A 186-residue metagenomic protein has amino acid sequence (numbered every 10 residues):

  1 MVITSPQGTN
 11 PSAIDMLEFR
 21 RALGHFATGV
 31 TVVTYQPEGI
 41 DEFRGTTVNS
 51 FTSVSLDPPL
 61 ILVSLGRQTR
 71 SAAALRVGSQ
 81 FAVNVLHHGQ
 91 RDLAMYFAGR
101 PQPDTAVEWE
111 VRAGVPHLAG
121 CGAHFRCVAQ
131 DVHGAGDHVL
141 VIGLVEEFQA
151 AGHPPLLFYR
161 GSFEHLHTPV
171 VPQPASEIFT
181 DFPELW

Functional and structural regions predicted by a protein language model:
V2-W186: Basic, polyanion-binding surface patches
